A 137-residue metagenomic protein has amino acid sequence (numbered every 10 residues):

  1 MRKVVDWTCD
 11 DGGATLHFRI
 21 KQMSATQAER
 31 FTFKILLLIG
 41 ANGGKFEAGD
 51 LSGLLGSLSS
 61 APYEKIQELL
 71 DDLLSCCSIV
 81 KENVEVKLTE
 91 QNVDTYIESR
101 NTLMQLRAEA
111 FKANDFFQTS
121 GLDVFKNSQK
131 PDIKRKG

Functional and structural regions predicted by a protein language model:
M1-D10: Short acidic, Pro/Gly- and aromatic-enriched capping/linker segments at domain boundaries
G12-L16: Short acidic/polar mixed-charge low-complexity motifs
H17-S24: Short, proline-centered helix/strand-breaking motifs
A25-G137: Short, surface-exposed, charged amphipathic helix/loop patches that serve as local interaction elements
